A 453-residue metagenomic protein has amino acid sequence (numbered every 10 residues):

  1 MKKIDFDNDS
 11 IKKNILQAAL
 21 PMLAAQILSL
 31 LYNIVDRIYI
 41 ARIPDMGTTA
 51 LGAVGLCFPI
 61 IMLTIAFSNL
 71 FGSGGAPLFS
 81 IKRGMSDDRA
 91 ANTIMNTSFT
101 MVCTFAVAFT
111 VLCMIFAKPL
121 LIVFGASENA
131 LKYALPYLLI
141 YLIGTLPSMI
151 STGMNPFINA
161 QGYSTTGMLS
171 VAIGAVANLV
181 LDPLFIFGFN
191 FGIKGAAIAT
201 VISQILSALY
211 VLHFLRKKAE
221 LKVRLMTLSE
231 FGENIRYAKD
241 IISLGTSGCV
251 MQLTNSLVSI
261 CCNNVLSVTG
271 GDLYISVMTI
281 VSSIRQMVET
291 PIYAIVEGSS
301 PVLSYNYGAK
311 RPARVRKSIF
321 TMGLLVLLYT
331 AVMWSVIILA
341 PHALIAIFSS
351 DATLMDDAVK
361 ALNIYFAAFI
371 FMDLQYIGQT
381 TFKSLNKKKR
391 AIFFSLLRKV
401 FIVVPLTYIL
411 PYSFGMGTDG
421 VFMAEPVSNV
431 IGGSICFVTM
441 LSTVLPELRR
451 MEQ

Functional and structural regions predicted by a protein language model:
M1-A19, F79-G144, N190-G245, L303-A368 (+1 more regions): Short alpha-helical transmembrane segments in multi-pass integral membrane proteins
F6-M46, P59-G74, L78, C103-T110 (+5 more regions): N-terminal transmembrane alpha-helices
Q17-D36, I140, G174, S203-S207 (+4 more regions): Transmembrane helical elements of multi-pass membrane transporters/channels
M22, Q26, I38, P77 (+15 more regions): Transmembrane alpha-helix boundary and packing residues in multipass membrane permease domains and related
I27, L31-G52, L121-E128, L184-F191 (+6 more regions): Helix-terminus/linker motif at the lipid-water interface of multi-pass membrane proteins
T48-P59, A134, L138, A197 (+3 more regions): Small-residue hotspots at the loop-to-helix junctions and early N-terminal turns of transmembrane alpha-helices
L51-V111, S148-G167, N263, I275-S335 (+2 more regions): Small-residue-rich hydrophobic transmembrane alpha-helices
N69-G72, I140-N159, G167-N178, A196-V211 (+5 more regions): Short runs within selected transmembrane alpha-helices of multi-pass transporters and secretion channels
